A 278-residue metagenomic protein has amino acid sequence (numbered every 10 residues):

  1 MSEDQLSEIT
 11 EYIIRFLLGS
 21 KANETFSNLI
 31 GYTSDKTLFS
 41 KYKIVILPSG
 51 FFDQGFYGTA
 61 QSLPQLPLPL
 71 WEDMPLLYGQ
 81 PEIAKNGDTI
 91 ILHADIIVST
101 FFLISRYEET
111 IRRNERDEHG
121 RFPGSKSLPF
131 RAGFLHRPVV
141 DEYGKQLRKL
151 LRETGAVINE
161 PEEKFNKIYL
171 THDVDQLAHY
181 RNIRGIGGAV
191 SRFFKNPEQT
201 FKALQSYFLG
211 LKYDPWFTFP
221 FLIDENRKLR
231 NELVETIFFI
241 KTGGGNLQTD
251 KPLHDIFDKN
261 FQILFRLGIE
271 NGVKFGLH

Functional and structural regions predicted by a protein language model:
M1-D255: Terminal accessory/targeting
F16, S20-K21, I269-G276: Catalytic-core regions of glycoside hydrolase
D173, G268, H278: Conserved, mostly hydrophobic/aromatic
V190-Q199, I256-K274: Acidic, His- and aromatic-enriched active-site or binding-groove loops in soluble protein domains that engage sugars
I237-T242, G272-H278: Core alpha/beta catalytic barrel or barrel-like domain that forms the active/cofactor pocket in diverse metabolic
